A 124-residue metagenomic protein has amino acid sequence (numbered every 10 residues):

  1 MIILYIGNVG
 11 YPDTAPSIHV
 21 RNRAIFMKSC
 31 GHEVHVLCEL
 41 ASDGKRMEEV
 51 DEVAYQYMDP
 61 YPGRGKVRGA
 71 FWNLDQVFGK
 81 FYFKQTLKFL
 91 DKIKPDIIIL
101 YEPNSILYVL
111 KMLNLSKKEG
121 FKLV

Functional and structural regions predicted by a protein language model:
M1-G44, E48-V53: N-terminal subdomain of nucleotide-sugar transferases
V36, Y55-Y57, L123: Conserved beta-strand scaffold positions in the cores of enzyme catalytic domains, especially in NTP/NDP-utilizing
D43-G44, S105-L110: Short, well-ordered alpha-helical microsegments
V53-K84: A short, charged, and often flexible helix/loop element on the N-terminal side of the glycosyltransferase catalytic
Y82-L90, M112: Generic hydrophobic alpha-helical segments
L87-L107, F121-V124: Short N-terminal targeting/anchoring amphipathic segment
M112-V124: Charged, glycine-enriched surface loops/patches that mediate electrostatic binding to polyanionic ligands
